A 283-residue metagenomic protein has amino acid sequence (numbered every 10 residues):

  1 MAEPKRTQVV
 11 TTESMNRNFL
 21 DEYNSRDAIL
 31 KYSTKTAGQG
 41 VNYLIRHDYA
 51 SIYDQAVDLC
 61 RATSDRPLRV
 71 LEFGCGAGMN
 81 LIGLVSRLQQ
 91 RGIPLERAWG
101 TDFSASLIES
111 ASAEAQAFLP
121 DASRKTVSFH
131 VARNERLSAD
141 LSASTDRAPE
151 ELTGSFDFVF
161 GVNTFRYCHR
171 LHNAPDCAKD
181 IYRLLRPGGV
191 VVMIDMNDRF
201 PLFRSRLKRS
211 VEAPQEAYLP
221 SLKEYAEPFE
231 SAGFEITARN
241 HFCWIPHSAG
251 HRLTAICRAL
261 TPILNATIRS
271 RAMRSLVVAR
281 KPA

Functional and structural regions predicted by a protein language model:
A2-T63: Conserved class I S-adenosyl-L-methionine
G74-G78: Class I SAM-dependent methyltransferase "Motif I" SAM/SAH-binding loop
M79-D140: Class I SAM-dependent methyltransferase SAM/SAH-binding core
F160: A conserved beta-strand element that flanks and buttresses the S-adenosyl-L-methionine
C168, K208-E224: Acceptor-substrate binding/catalytic loop of class I
P175-P187: A short glycine-rich, Lys/Arg-flanked "PGG" loop and its adjoining helix->strand segment in the class I
G188-D195: Conserved beta-strand signature within the Rossmann-like core of class I S-adenosyl-L-methionine
N240-A283: A C-terminal cap/extension of S-adenosyl-L-methionine-dependent methyltransferases that defines the acceptor-substrate
